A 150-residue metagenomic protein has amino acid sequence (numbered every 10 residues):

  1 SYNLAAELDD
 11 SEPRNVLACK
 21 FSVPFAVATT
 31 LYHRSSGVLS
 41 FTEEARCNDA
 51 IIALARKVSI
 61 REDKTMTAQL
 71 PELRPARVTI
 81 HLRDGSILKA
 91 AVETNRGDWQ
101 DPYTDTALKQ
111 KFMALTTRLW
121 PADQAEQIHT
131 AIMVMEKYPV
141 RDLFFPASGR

Functional and structural regions predicted by a protein language model:
S1-R150: Terminal-appendage/accessory-domain detector
